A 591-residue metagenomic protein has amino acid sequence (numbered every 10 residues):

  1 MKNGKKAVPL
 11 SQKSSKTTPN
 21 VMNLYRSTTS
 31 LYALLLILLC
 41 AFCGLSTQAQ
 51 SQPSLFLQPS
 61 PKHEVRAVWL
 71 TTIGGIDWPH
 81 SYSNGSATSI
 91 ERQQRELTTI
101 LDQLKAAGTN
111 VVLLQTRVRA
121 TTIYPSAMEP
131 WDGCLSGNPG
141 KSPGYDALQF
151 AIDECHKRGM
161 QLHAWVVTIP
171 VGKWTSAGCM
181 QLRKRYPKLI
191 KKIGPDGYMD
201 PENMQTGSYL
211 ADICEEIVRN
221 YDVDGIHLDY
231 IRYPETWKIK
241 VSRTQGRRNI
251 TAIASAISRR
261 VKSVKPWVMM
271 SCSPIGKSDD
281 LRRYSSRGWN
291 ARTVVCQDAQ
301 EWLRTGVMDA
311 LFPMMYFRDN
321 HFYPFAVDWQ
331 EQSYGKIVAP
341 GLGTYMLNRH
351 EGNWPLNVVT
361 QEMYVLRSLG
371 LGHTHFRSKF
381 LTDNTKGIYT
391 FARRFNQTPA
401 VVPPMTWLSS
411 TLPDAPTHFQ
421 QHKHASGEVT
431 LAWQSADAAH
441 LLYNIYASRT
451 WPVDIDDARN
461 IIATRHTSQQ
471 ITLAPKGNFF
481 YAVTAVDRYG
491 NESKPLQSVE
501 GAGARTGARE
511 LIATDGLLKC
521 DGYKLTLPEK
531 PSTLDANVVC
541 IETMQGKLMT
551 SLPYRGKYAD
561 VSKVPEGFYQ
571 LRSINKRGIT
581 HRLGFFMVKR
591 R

Functional and structural regions predicted by a protein language model:
H63, T71-R92, A164-E216: Active-site-adjacent "subsite" loops/lids of carbohydrate-active enzymes
R95-T121: Catalytic domains of carbohydrate-active enzymes, especially glycoside hydrolases
Q161-K173, H227, R248-A291, V338-G341 (+1 more regions): Aromatic-lined carbohydrate-recognition surfaces of secreted/lumenal glycan-active proteins
A299, D309-N320, A339-W407: Substrate-binding cleft of secreted/luminal carbohydrate-active enzymes
Q397-D437, E492-R505: Pro/Thr/Ser/Gly-rich low-complexity, intrinsically disordered linker/stalk tracts
L408-P416, V499-G522, V588-R591: Residue-level detector of functionally pivotal "anchor" positions at catalytic/ligand-binding pockets or at interdomain
L473-N491: Beta-strand-rich modules
R505-I512, T526, E566-R591: C-terminal tail/sorting-segment detector
